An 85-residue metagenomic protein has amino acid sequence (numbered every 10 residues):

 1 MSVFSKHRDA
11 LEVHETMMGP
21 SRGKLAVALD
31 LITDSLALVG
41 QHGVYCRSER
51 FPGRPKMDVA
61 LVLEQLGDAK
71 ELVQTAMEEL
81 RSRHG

Functional and structural regions predicted by a protein language model:
S2-G85: Long, low-complexity or tandemly repetitive, helically biased scaffold regions used for multimeric assembly/adhesion
